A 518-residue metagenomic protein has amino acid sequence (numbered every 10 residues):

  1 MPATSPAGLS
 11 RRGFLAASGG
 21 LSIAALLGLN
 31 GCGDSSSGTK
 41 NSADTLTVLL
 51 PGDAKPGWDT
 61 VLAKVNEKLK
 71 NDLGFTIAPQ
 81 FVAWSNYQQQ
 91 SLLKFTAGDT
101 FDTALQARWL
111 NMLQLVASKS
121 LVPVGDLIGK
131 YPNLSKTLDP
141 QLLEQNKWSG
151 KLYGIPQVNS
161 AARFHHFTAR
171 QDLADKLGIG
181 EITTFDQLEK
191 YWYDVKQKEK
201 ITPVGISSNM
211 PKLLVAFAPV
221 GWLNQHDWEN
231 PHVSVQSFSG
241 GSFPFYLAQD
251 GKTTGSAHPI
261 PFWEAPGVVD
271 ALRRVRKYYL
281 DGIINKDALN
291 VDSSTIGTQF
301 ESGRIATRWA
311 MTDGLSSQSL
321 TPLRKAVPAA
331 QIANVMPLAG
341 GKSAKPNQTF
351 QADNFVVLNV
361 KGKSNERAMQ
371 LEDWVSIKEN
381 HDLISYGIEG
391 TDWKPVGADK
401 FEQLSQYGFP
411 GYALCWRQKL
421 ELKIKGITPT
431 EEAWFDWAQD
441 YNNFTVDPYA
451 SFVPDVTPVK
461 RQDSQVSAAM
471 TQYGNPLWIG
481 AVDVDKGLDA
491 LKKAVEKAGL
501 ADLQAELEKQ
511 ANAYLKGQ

Functional and structural regions predicted by a protein language model:
P2-G28, C32-Q518: Extracytoplasmic/secretory soluble proteins
